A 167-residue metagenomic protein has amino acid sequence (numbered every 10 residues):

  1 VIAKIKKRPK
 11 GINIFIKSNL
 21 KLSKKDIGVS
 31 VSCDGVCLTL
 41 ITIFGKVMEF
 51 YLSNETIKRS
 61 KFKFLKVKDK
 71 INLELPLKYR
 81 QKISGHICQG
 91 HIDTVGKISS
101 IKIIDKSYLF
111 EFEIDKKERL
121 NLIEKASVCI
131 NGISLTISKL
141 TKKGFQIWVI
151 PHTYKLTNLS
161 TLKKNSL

Functional and structural regions predicted by a protein language model:
V1-L167: Conserved loop->alpha-helix
